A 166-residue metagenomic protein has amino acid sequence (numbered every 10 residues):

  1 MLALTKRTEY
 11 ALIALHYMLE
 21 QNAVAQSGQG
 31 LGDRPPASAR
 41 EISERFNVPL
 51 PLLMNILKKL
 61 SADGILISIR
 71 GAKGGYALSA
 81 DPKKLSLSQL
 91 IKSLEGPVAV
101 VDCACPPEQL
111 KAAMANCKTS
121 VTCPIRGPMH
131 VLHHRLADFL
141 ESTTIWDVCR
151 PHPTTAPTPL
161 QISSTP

Functional and structural regions predicted by a protein language model:
M1-H16: Short alpha-helical segments that sit at the start of domains
R34-N47: A short alpha-helical element within helix-turn-helix/winged-helix DNA-binding domains across DNA-binding proteins
E44, S61-A62: Alpha-helical residues within the helix-turn-helix
L57-K58: Short, hydrophobic-biased segments on the C-terminal half of alpha helices that form "recognition helices"
G64-K73, A77-S79: Beta-hairpin "wing" of winged helix-turn-helix
P82-P107, I125, M129, H134: Conserved segment of winged-helix/HTH DNA-binding domains
C105-P166: C-terminal regulatory/oligomerization modules of transcriptional regulators
